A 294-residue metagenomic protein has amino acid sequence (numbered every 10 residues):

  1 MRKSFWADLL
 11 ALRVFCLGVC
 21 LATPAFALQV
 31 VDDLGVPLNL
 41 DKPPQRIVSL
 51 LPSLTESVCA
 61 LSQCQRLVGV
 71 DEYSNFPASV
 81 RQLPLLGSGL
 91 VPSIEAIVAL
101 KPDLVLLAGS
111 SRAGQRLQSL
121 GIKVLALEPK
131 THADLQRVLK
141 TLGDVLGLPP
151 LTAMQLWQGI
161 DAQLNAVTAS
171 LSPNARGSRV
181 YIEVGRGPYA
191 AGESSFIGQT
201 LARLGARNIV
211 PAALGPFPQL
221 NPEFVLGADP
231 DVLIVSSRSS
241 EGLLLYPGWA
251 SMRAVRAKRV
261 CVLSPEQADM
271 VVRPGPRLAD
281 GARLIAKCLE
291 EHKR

Functional and structural regions predicted by a protein language model:
R2-C16: Bacterial N-terminal signal peptides that target proteins for export
A22-A25: N-terminal signal peptide c-region/cleavage motif recognized by signal peptidases
L28, P37, L104, R112-Y189 (+2 more regions): Extracytoplasmic substrate-binding proteins
L28, Q45-L100, L104-S110, I209: A short, structured surface patch at a secondary-structure boundary
V31-G35, L86-E95, A213-P222: Short helix-initiation/N-cap motifs at beta->coil->alpha
L51, G109-S110, V184-R186, A213 (+3 more regions): Short secondary-structure boundary segments
Y73-F76, A190-F217: Alpha-helical, coiled-coil/dimerization segments enriched in small aliphatic residues
I94-P102, L120, L220-D229: Short helices/loops that flank or line small-molecule/ion binding pockets
